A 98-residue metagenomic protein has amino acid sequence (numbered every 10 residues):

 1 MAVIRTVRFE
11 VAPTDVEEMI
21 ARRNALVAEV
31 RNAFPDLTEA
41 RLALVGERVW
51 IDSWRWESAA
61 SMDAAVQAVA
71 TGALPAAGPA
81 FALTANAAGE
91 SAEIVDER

Functional and structural regions predicted by a protein language model:
M1-G72, F81-R98: Short S/T/G/P-rich N-terminal loop/turn motif that feeds into the first structured element of a domain
